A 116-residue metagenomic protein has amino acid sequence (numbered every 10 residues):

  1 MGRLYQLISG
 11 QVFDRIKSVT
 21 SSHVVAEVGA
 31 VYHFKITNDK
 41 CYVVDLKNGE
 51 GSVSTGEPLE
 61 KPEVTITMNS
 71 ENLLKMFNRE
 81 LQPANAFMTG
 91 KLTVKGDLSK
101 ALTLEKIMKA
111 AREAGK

Functional and structural regions predicted by a protein language model:
M1-K116: Feature captures hydrophobic
